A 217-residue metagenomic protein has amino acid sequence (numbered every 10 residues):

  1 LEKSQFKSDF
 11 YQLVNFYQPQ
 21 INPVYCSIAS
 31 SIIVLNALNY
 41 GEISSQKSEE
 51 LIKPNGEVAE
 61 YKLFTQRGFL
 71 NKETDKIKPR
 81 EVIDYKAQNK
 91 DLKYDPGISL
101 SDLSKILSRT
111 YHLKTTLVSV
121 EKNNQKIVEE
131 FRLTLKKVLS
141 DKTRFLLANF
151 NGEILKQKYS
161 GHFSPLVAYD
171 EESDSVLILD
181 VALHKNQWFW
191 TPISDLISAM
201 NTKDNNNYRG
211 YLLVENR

Functional and structural regions predicted by a protein language model:
L1-G97: Active-site-adjacent structural segments surrounding the nucleophilic cysteine of cysteine proteases and isopeptidases
G56-G161, V167-E215: Conserved active-site-adjacent core of cysteine acyl-enzyme catalytic domains
